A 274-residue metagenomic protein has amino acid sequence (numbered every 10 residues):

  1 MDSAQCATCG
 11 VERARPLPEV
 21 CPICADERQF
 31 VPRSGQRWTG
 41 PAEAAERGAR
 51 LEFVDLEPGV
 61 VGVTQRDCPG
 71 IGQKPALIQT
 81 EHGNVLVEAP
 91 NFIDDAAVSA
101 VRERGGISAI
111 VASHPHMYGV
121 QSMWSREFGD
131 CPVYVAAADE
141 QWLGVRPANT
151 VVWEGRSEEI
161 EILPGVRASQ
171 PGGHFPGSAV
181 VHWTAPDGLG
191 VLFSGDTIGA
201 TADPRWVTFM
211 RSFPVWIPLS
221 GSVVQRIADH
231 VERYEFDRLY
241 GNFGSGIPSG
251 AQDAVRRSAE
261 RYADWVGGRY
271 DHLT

Functional and structural regions predicted by a protein language model:
D2-C68: N-terminal juxtadomain amphipathic helix that follows a signal peptide/anchor or precedes a small N-terminal auxiliary
D2-V20, D26-F30, N84-L86, P90-I93 (+2 more regions): Metallo-beta-lactamase
E43-P58, M123-G177, I217-E232: Metallo-beta-lactamase
R47-A97, A179-D196, A200: Conserved beta-strand hairpin/beta-sheet module of binuclear metal-dependent hydrolase folds, prominently
P69, Q73, A137-A138, L143-A148 (+4 more regions): Active-site-proximal loop/helix segment associated with metal-binding centers of metalloenzymes
G83-F92, A97-V101, H116-M117, W142-W153: Conserved N-terminal glycine/acidic-rich loop preference
D94-V135: Active-site metal-binding motif and surrounding structural segment of the metallo-beta-lactamase
V101, Q121-W124, L143, V181 (+1 more regions): Hydrophobic packing residues within well-ordered alpha-helices of enzyme cores
